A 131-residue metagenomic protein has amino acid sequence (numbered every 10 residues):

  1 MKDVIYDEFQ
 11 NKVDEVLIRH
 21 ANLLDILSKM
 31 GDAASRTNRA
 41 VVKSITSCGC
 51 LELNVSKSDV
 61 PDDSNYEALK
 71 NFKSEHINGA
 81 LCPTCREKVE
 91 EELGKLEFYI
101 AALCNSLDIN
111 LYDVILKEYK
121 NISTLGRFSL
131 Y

Functional and structural regions predicted by a protein language model:
M1-L93, E97-Y131: Flexible "arm" and connector segments at domain edges
